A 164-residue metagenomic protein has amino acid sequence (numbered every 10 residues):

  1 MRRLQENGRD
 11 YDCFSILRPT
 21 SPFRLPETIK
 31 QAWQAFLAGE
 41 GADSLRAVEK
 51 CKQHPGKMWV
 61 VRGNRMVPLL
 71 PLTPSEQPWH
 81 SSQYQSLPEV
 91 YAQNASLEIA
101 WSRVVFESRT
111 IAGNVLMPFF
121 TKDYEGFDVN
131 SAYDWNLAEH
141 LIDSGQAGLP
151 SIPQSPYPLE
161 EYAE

Functional and structural regions predicted by a protein language model:
R2-G8: Phosphate/pyrophosphate-binding loops at sites that engage ATP/ADP/AMP, CoA/4′-phosphopantetheine, polyphosphate
Q5, L37, I142-Q146: Short, hydrophobic alpha-helical segments
G8-D10, P22-V115, F120: Conserved core of the sugar-phosphate nucleotidyltransferase
F14: Short aromatic/hydrophobic "clamp" motif used to bind/position activated sugar donors
L17-R18: Active-site acidic Asp-centered loop
P88-E164: Conserved alpha/beta core of the MobA/IspD/sugar-nucleotide pyrophosphorylase nucleotidyltransferase superfamily
